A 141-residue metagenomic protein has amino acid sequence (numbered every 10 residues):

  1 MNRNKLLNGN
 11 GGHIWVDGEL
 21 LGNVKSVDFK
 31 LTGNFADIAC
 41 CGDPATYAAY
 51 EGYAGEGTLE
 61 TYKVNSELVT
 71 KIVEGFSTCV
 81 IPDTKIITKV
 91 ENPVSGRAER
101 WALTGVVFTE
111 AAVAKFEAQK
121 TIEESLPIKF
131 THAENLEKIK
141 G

Functional and structural regions predicted by a protein language model:
M1-K71, R100, T104-S125, N135: Solvent-exposed edge beta-strands and adjacent loop segments that serve as assembly or binding interfaces
K71-A102: Short, acidic/charged, Gly/Pro-enriched secondary-structure junctions
E137-G141: Short acidic DE-rich linear segments
